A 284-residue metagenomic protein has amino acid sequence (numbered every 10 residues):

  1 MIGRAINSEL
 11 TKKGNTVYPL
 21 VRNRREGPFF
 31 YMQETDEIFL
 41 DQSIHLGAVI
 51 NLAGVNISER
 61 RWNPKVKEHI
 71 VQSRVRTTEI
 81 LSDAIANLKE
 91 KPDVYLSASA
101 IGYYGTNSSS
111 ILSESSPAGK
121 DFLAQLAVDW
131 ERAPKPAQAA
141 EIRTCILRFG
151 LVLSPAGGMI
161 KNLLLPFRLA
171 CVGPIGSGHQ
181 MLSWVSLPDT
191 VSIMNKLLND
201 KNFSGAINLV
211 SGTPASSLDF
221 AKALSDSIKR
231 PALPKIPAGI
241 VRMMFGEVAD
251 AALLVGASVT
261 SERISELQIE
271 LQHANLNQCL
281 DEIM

Functional and structural regions predicted by a protein language model:
E26, Y31-I80: NAD(P)H-binding glycine-rich loop region in Rossmannoid oxidoreductase-like domains and their noncatalytic homologs
E79-D121: Conserved Rossmann-fold NAD(P)-dependent oxidoreductase catalytic core, especially the SDR/UDP-sugar
S99, R132-P155: Conserved beta-loop-beta element that borders a ligand/cofactor-binding pocket
A118-F122, G150-G157, S177-L187: Glycine-rich "substrate-gating" loop/helix at the edge of Rossmann-like oxidoreductase active sites
V128, I142, L153-N162, K196-I207: Glycine/proline-rich active-site loop of Rossmann-fold NAD(P)-dependent oxidoreductases
L164-V172, Q180-A215: Alpha-helical substrate-binding/gating segment
L197-E247, D281-M284: Mid/C-terminal beta-alpha module of Rossmann-like enzyme folds, strongest in SDR-family dehydrogenases/epimerases
P231, D250-M284: C-terminal amphipathic/interface module of NAD(P)-dependent oxidoreductases and related NAD-binding regulators
